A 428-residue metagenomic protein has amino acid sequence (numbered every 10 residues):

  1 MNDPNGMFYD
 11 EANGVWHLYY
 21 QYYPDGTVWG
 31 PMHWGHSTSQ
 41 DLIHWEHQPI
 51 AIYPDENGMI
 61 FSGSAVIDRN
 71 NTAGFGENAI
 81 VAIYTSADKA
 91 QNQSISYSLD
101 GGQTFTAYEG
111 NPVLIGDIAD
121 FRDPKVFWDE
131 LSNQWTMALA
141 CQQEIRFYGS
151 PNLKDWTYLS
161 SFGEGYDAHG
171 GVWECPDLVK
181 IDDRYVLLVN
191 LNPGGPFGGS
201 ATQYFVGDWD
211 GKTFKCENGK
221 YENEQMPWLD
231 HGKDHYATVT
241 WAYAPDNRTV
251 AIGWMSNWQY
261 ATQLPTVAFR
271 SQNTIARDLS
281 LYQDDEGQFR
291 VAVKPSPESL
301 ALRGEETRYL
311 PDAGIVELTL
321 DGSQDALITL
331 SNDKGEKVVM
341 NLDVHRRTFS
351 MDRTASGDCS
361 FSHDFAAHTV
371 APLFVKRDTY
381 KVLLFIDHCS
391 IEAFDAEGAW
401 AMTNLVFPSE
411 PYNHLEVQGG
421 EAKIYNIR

Functional and structural regions predicted by a protein language model:
M1-P124, W128-G170, K180-H231, M255-G304 (+3 more regions): Beta-rich carbohydrate-recognition and catalytic domains
D208-K233, W241-R428: Beta-rich accessory regions
